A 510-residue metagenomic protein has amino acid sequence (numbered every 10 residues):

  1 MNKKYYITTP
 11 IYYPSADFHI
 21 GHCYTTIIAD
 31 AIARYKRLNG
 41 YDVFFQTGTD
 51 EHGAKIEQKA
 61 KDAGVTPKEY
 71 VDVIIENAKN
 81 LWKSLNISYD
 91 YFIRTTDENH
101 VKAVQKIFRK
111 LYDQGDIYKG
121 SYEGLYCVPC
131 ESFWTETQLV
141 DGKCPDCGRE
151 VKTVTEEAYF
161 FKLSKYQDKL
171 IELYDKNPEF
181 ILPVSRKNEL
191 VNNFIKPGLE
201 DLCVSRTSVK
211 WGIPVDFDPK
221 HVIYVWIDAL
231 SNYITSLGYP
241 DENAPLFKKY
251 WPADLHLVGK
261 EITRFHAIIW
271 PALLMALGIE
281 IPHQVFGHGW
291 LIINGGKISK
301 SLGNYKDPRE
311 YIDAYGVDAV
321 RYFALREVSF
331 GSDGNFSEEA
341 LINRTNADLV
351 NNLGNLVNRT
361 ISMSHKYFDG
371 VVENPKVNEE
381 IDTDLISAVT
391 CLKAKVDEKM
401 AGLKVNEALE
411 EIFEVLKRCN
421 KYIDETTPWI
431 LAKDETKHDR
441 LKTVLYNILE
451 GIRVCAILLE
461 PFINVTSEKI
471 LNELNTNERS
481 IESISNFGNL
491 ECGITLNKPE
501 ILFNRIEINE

Functional and structural regions predicted by a protein language model:
M1-E179: N-terminal, positively charged nucleic-acid-binding surface of large information/translation enzymes
M1-K4, G48, G120-L125, P129 (+4 more regions): Basic, alpha-helical terminal appendages of large translation-related enzymes
M1-T47, N99-A103, T153-K366, A408-I412: Structured secondary-structure scaffolds
N2, D141-G142, K176-E179, D218 (+5 more regions): Short, glycine- and charge-enriched coil/turn segments that flank and shape catalytic ligand pockets
P10, A54-A60, I87, G331-A340 (+2 more regions): A short small-residue
H52, N304, G334, A388-L392 (+1 more regions): N-terminal alpha-helical segment
S329-A340, T345, M363-A408: Long, amphipathic alpha-helical stalk/connector segments used for oligomerization, subunit docking, or mechanical
V350, G354, I386, T390 (+4 more regions): Generic structural concept
